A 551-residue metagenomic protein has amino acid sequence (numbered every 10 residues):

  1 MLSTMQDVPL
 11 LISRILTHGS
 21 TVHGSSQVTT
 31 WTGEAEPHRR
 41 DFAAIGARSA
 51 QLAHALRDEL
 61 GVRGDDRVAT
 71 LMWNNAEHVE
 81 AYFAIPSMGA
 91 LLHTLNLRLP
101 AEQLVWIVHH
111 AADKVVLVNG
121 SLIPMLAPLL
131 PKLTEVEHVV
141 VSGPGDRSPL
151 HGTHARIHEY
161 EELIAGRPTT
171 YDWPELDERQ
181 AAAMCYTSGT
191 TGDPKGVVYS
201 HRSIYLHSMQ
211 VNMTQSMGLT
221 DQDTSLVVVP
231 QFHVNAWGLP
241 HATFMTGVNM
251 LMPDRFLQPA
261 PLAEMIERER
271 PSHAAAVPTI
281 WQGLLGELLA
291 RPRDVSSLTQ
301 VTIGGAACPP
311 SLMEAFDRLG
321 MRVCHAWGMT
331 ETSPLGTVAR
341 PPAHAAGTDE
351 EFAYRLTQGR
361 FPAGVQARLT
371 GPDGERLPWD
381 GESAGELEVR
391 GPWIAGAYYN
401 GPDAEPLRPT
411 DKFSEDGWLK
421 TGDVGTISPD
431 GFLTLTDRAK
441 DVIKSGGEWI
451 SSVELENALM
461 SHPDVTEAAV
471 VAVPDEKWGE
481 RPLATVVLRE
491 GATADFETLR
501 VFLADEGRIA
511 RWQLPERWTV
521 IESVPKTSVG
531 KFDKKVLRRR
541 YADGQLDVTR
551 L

Functional and structural regions predicted by a protein language model:
V28-N75, V79-F83, P100-V105, H109 (+1 more regions): Conserved AMP-binding/adenylate-forming core of the ANL superfamily
E59-R63, R167-R179, M184-L226, G238 (+2 more regions): Conserved adenylate-forming
S87-A165, R489-A492: Structural core segment of the AMP-binding/adenylate-forming
L99, V105-W106, V116-G120, A274 (+5 more regions): AMP-binding/adenylate-forming catalytic core of the ANL superfamily
S142, R508-F532, T549-L551: AMP-binding/adenylate-forming catalytic domain of the ANL superfamily
Y205-T224, V234-S272, E287: Conserved AMP-binding/adenylation subdomain of ANL enzymes
R268-A276, L285-A353, Q366, D373-W379: Gly/Ser/Thr-rich phosphate-binding loop
F361-V389, I427-D430, A492-F496, D533: Conserved beta-loop-beta connector loops within the AMP-binding
